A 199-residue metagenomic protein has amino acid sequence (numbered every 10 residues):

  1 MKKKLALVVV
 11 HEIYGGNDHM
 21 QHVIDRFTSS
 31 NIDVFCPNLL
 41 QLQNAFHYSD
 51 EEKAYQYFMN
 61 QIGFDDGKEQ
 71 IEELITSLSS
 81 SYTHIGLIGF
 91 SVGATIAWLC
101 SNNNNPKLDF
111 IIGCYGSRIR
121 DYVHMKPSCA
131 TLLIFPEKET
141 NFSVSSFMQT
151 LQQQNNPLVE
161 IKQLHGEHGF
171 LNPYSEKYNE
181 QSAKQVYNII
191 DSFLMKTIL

Functional and structural regions predicted by a protein language model:
K2-S80: Serine-hydrolase catalytic machinery in alpha/beta-hydrolase-like enzymes
H22-V23, F142-Q152: Short alpha-helix in the alpha/beta-hydrolase fold that links the catalytic acid
S79-F90: Alpha/beta-hydrolase fold nucleophile elbow
G89-G93, A97: Gly/Ala-rich beta-loop-alpha elbow adjacent to hydrolase catalytic centers
P106-S117: A conserved short beta-strand
K126-T131, N156-P157: Short, proline-enriched alpha-helix->beta-strand connector loops that line the catalytic pocket of alpha/beta-hydrolase
L133-F135: Short beta-strand/loop motif that positions the catalytic acidic residue of the alpha/beta-hydrolase fold
L158-L199: C-terminal catalytic histidine-bearing segment of alpha/beta-hydrolase fold enzymes
